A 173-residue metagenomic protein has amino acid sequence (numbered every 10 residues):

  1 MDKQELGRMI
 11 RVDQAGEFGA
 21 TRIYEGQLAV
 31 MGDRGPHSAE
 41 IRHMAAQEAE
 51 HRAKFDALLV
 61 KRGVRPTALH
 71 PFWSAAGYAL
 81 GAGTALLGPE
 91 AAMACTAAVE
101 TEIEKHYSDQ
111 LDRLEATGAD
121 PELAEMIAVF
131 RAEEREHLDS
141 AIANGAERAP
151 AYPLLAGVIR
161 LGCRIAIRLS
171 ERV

Functional and structural regions predicted by a protein language model:
M1-V173: Non-heme di-metal
